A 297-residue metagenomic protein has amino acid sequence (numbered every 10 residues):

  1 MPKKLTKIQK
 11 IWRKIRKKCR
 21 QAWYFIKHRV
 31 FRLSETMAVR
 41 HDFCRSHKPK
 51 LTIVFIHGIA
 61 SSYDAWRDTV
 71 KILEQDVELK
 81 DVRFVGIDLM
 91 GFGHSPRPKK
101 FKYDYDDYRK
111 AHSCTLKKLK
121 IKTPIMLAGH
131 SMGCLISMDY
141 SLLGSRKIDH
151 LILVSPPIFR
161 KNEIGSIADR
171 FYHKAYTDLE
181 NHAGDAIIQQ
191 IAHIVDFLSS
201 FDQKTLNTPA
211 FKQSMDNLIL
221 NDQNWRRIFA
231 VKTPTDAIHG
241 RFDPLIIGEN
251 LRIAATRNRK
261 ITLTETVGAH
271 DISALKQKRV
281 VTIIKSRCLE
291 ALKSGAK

Functional and structural regions predicted by a protein language model:
M1-V54, E74-V82, I121, E265 (+2 more regions): Alpha/beta-hydrolase fold catalytic core
K48-H94: Conserved HGGG/HGGXW glycine-rich cap/lid loop of the alpha/beta-hydrolase fold
G86-M126: Active-site loop/oxyanion-hole signature of alpha/beta-hydrolase fold enzymes
P124-N162: Conserved hydrolase catalytic core segment
L153, R160-I164, K174-A230: Conserved alpha/beta-hydrolase catalytic His-Asp/Glu region
V231, A237-H239: Short beta-strand/loop motif that positions the catalytic acidic residue of the alpha/beta-hydrolase fold
P244-N250: Conserved alpha/beta-hydrolase "acid-adjacent" motif
G268-V281: Catalytic histidine-centered segment of alpha/beta-hydrolase-like enzymes
